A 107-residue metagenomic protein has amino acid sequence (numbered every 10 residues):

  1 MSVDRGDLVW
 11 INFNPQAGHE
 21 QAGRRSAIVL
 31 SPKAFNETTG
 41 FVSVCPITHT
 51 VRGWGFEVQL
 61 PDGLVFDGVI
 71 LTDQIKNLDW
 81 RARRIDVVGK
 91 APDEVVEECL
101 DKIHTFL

Functional and structural regions predicted by a protein language model:
M1-L107: Conserved functional hotspots at enzyme active or ligand-binding sites that engage polyanionic ligands
